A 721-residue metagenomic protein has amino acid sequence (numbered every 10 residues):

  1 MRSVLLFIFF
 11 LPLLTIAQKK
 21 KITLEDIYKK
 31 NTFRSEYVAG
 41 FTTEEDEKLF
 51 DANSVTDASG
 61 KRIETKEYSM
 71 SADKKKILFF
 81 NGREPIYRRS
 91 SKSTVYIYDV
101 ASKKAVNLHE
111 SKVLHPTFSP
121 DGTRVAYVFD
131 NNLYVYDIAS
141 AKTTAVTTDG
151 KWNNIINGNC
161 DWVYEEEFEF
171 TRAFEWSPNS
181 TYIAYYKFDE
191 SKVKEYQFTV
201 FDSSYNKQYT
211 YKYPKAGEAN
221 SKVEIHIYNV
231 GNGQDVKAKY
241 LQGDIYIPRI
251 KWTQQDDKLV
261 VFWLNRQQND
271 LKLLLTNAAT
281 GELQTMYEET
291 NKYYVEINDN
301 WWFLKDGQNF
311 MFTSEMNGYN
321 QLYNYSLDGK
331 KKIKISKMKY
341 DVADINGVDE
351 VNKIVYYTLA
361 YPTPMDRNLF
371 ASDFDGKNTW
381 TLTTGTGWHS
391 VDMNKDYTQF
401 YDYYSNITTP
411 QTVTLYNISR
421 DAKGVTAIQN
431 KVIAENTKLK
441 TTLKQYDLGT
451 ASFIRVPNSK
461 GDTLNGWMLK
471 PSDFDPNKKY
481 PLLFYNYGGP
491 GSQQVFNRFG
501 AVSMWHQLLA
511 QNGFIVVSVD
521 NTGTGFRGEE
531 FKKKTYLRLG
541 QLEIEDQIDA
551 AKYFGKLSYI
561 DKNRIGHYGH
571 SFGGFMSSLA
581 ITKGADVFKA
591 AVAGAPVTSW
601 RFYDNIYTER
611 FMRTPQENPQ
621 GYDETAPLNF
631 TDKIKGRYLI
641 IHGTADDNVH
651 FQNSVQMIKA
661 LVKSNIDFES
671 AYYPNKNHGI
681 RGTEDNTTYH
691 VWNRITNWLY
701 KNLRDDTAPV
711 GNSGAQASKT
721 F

Functional and structural regions predicted by a protein language model:
M1-K21, F721: Bacterial Sec-dependent N-terminal signal peptides
L24, K30, G82-Y87, S91-T94 (+4 more regions): Predominantly five- to eight-bladed beta-propeller fold
V38-T42, E47, D51-N53, E67 (+12 more regions): Non-catalytic accessory segments flanking enzyme active sites
F50-S54, M70, I77-R89, A126-N132 (+14 more regions): Beta-strand C-termini and the immediately following turn/loop, strongest in propeller blades
R89-V135, S140-A173: Asp-box/WD-like beta-propeller blade repeats and closely related beta-sheet repeat scaffolds
D99-K103, I138-A141, N229-G233, N277-G281 (+3 more regions): Short loop/turn segments that connect beta-strands within beta-propeller blades
K187-K332: Beta-propeller domains
E195, D256, S390-F721: Serine-hydrolase catalytic core recognition
